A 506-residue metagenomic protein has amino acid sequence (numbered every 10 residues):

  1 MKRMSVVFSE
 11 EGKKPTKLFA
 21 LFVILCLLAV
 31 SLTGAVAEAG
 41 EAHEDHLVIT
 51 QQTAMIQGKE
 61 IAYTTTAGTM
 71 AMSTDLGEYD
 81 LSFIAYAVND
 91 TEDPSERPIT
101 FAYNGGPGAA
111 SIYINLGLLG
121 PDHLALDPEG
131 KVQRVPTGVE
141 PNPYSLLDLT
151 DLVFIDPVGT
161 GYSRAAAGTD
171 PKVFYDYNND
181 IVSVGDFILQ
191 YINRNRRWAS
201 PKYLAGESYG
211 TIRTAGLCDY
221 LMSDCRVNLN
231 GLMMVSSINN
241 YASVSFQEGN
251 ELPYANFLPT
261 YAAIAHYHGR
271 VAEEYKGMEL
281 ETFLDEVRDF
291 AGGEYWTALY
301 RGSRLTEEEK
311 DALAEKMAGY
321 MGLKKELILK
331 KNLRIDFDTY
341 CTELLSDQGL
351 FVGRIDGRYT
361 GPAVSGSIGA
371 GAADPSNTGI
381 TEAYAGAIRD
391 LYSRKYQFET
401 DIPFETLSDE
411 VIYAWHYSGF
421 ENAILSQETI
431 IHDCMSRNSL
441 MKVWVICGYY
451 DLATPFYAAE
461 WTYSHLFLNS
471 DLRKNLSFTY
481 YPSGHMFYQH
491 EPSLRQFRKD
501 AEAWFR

Functional and structural regions predicted by a protein language model:
G40, G77-V173, S464: N-terminal cap/lid subdomain of alpha/beta-hydrolase-fold enzymes
D122-A125, C218, M222-M321: A catalytic-pocket lid/entrance helix-loop region that shapes and gates access to the active site across common
L147, P157, F174-N193: Alpha/beta-hydrolase active-site loop
R196-Y209: Alpha/beta-hydrolase fold nucleophile elbow
G206-D219: Glycine-rich nucleophile elbow surrounding the catalytic serine of serine-hydrolase chemistry
A298-A453: Alpha/beta-hydrolase fold catalytic core
M441, P455-H465: Short alpha-helix in the alpha/beta-hydrolase fold that links the catalytic acid
P482-L494: Catalytic histidine-centered segment of alpha/beta-hydrolase-like enzymes
